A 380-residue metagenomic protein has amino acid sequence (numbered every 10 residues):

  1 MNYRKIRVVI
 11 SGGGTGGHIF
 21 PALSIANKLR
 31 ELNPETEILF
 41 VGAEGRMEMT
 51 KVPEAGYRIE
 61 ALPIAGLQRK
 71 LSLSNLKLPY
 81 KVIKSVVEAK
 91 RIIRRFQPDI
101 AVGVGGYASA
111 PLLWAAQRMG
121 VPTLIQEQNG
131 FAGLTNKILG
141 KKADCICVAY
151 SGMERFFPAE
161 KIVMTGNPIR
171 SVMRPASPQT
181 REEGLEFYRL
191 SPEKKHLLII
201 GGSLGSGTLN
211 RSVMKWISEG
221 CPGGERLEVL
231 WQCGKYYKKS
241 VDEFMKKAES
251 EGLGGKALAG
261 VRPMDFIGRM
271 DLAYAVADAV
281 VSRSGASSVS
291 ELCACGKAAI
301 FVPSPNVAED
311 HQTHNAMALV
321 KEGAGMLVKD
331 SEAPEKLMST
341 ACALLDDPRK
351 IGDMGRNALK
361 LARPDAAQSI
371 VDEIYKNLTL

Functional and structural regions predicted by a protein language model:
K5-G13, L32-K81, V86, K235-Y237 (+1 more regions): Conserved nucleotide-sugar phosphate-binding/catalytic loop shared by glycosyltransferases and other
R46, K51, A55, Q179-E186 (+3 more regions): Donor-nucleotide binding loops and adjacent catalytic segments primarily of GT-B fold Leloir glycosyltransferases
R58, Q117-L190: Active-site-proximal region of nucleotide-activated glycan assembly enzymes, centered on histidine/acidic-rich loops
E88-A101, A108-L124, K137-K142: Glycosyltransferases and closely related glycan-assembly transferases that use nucleotide-activated donors
P98-I100, I267, D271-S288, K297: Acidic donor-binding loop of glycosyltransferase active sites
N306-C342, R349: Change "using UDP/GDP/dTDP sugars" to "using nucleotide sugars
K350-P364: A short, well-ordered alpha-helix in the C-terminal region of glycosyltransferases
R363-L380: C-terminal alpha-helical cap of glycosyltransferases
